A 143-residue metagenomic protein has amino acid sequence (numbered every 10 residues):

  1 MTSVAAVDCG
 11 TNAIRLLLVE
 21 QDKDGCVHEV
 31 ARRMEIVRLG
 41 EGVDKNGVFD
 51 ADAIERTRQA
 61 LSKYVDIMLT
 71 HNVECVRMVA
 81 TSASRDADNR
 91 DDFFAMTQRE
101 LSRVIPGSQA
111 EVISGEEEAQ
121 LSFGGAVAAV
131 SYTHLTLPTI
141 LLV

Functional and structural regions predicted by a protein language model:
M1-C9, L17-Y132: Nucleotide/phosphate-binding catalytic cleft detector across ATP-hydrolyzing and phosphate-transferring enzymes
N12: Conserved Rossmann-like nucleotide-cofactor binding loop
V37, T139-I140: Intrinsic-disorder/low-complexity peptide segments enriched for small residues
T133-T139: Conserved small/polar residues in nucleotide/adenosyl-binding loops
